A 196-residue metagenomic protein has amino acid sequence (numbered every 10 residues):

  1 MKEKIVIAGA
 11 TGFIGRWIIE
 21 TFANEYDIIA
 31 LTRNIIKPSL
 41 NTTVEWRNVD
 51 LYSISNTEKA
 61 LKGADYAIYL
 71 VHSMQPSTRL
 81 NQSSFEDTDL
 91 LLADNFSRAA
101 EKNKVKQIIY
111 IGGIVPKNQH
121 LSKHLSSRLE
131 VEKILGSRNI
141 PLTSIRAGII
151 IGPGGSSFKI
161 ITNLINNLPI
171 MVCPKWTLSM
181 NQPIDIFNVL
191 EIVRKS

Functional and structural regions predicted by a protein language model:
K2-E25: N-terminal Rossmann NAD(P)H-binding glycine-rich loop of SDR-like oxidoreductase domains
A8, L31, L70-V71, I108-G113 (+1 more regions): SDR active-site strand-loop-helix element
G15-R16, L90, L129: Residues forming the Rossmann-fold NAD(P)(H) cofactor-binding site
D27-R33: Conserved glycine-rich Rossmann-like NAD(P)H-binding loop of the short-chain dehydrogenase/reductase
I36, L40, V44-N103, I114-K117: NAD(P)H-binding glycine-rich loop region in Rossmannoid oxidoreductase-like domains and their noncatalytic homologs
P76, I114-L125, I150-G155: Conserved catalytic-site region of short-chain dehydrogenase/reductase
K133-G154, I160-N167, V172: Conserved beta-loop-beta element that borders a ligand/cofactor-binding pocket
S156-S157, W176-S196: Substrate-positioning beta->alpha
